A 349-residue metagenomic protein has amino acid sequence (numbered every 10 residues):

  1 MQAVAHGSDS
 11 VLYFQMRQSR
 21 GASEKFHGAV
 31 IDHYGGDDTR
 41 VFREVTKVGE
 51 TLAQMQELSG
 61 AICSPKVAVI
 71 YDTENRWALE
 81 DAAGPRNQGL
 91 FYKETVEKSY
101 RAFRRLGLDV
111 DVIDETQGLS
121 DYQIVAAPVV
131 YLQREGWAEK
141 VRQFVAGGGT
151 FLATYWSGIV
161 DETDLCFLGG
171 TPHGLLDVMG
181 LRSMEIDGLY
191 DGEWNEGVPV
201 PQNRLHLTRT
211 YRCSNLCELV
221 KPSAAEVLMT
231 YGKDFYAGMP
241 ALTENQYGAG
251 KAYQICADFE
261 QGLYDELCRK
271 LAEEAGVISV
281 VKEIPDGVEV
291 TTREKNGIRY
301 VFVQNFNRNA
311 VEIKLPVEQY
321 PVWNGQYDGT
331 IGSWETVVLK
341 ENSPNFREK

Functional and structural regions predicted by a protein language model:
M1-K349: Carbohydrate-binding surfaces of carbohydrate-active enzymes
